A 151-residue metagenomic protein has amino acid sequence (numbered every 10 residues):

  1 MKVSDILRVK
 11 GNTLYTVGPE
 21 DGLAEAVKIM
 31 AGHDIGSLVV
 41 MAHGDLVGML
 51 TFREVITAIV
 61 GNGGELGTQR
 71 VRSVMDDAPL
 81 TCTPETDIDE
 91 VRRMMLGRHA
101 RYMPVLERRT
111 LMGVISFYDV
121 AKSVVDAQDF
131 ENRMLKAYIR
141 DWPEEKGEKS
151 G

Functional and structural regions predicted by a protein language model:
M1-N12, T51-L96, F117-G151: Tandem CBS (Bateman) regulatory domains
I6, G11-L38, D45-L46, L50-T51 (+1 more regions): N-terminal first-folded block
T16-D34, M41, T81-H99, L106: The conserved cystathionine-beta-synthase
G18, L38, A42, I56 (+5 more regions): Short linear functional motifs in flexible/disordered or boundary regions
A24, G44, S73-V74, R109 (+1 more regions): Residue-level signal for alpha-helical context at structural boundaries
M30-H33, L38-E54, M95, M103-V120: A glycine-centered beta-loop-beta connector
